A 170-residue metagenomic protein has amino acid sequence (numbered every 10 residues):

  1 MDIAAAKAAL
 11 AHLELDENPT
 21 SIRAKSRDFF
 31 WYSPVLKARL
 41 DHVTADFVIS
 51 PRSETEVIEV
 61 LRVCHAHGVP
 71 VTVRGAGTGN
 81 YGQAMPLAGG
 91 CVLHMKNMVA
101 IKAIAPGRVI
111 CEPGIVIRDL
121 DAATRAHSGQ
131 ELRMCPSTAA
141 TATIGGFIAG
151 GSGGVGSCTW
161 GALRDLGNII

Functional and structural regions predicted by a protein language model:
M1-R62, T78-G107, V155, W160: N-terminal flexible segment immediately upstream of the FAD-binding catalytic core in FAD-dependent oxidoreductases
L61-H65, D121: Surface-exposed amphipathic alpha-helices with a cationic face
A100-I104, P113-R118, A122-I170: FAD-binding subdomain of flavoenzyme oxidoreductases
